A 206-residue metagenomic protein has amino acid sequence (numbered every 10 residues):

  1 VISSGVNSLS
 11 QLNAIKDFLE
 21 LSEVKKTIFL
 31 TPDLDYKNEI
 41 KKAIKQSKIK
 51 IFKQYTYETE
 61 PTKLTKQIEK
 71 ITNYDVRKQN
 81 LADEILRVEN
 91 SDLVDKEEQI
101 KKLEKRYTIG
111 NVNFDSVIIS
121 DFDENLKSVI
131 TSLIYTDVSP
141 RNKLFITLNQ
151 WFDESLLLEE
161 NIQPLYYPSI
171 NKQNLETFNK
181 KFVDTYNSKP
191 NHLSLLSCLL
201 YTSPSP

Functional and structural regions predicted by a protein language model:
I2-E124: Extracellular/periplasmic Venus flytrap/periplasmic-binding protein
S8, I49, T72-E97, V112 (+2 more regions): Extracellular/periplasmic periplasmic-binding protein-like sensory domains
Y36, L196-L200: Short, conserved alpha-helical segments within structured domains
Y201-P206: Conserved small/polar residues in nucleotide/adenosyl-binding loops
